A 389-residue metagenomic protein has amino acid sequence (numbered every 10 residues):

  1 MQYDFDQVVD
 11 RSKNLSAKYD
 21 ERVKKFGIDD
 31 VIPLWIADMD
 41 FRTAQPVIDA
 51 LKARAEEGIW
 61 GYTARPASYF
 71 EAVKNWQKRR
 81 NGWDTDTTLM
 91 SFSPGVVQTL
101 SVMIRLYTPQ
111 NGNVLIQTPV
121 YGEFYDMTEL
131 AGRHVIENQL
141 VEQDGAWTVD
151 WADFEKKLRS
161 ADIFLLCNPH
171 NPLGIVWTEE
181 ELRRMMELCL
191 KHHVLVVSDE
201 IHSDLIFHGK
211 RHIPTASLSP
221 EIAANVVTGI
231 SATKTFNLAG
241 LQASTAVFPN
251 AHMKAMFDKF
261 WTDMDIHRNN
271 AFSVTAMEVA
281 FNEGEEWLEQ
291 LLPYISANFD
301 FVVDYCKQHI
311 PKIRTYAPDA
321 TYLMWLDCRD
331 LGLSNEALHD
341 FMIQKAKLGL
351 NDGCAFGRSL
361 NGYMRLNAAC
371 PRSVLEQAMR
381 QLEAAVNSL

Functional and structural regions predicted by a protein language model:
Q2-G95, V102, A280-F281, S388-L389: N-terminal small-domain helix-loop-helix segment of the aminotransferase-like
D49, P220-S296, D304, V386-N387: Conserved core segment of the aminotransferase class I/II
L106-T128: Conserved PLP-anchoring active-site segment centered on the Schiff-base-forming lysine
A131, K191-H192, I222, A346 (+1 more regions): Helix C-cap/helix->beta junction micro-motif
I136, V141-K210: Active-site phosphate-binding strand-loop segment of PLP-dependent enzymes
E278, Y294-V303, T315-C328: Conserved glycine-rich beta-strand-loop-beta hairpin in the small C-terminal domain of fold type I
G332, F341-L350, F356-L389: PLP-dependent enzyme catalytic core of the Aspartate aminotransferase-like
